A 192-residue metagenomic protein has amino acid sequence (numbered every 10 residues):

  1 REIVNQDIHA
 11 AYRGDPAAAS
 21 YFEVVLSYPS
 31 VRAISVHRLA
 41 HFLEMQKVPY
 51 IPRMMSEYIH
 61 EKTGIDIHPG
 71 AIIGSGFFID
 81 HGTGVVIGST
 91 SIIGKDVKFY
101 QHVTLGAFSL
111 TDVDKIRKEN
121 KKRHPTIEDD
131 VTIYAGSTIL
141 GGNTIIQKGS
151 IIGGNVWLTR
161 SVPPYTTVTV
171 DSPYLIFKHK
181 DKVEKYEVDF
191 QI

Functional and structural regions predicted by a protein language model:
R1-E57, K180-I192: Terminal amphipathic alpha-helical/low-complexity segments used for targeting or macromolecular assembly
T63, H68-P69, G74-S75, D80-S89 (+12 more regions): Left-handed beta-helix
I116-E119: Active-site-adjacent structural elements in folded domains
